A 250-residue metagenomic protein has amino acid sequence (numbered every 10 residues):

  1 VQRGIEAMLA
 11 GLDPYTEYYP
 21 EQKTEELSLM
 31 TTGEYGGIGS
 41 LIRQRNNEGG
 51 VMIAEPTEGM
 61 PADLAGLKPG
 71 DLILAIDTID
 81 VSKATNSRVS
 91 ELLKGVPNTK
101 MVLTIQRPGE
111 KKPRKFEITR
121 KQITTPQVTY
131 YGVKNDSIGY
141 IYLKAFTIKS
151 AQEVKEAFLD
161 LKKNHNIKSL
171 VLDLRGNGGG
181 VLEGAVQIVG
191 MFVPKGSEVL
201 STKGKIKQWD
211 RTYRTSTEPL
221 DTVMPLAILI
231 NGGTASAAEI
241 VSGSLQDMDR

Functional and structural regions predicted by a protein language model:
V1-M52, N98-V102, Q106-R120, T124-Y130 (+1 more regions): Extended, small/polar residue-biased N-terminal targeting/export presequences and adjacent propeptide/linker tracts
M52-E55, M60-P69, D77-R250: Cleft-lining beta-strand/loop regions that shape enzyme active-site pockets
